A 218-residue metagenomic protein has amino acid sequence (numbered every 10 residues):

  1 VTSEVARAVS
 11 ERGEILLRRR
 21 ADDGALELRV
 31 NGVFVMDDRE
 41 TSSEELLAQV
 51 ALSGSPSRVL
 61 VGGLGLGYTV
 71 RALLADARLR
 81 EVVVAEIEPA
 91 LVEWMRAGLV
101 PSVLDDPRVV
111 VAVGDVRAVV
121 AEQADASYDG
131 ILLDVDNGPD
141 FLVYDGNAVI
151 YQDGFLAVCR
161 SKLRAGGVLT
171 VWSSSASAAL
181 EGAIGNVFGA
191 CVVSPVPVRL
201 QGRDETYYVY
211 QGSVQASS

Functional and structural regions predicted by a protein language model:
V1-V30: N-terminal auxiliary segments of SAM/dcSAM-dependent transferases
E11, D22, E86, D204-T206: A short, structural micro-pattern
F34-T41: Short amphipathic beta-strand/extended segments with alternating polar/hydrophobic composition
T41-L163, V171-W172, V196-P197: The AdoMet/dcAdoMet-binding core of the Class I SAM-like
G167: Glycine-centered, small-residue-biased loops immediately flanking beta-strands in adenine/cofactor-binding cores
S174-S218: Class I S-adenosyl-L-methionine
